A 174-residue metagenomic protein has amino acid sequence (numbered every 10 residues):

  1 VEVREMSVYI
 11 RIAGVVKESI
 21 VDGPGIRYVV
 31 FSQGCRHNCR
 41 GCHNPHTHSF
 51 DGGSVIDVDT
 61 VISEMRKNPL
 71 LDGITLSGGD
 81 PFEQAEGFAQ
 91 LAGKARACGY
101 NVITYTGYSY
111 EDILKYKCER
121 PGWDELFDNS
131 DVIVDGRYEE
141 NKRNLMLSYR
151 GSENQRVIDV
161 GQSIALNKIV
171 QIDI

Functional and structural regions predicted by a protein language model:
E2-F31, R40, N44-F50, I169-I174: N-terminal [4Fe-4S]-dependent radical SAM core
I10-A13, I26, N44-L126: Conserved Radical SAM active-site core
H37: Glycine-centered loop/turn positions within well-structured domains that cap or flank conserved ligand/cofactor-binding
P81, Y138-E140: Short glycine-rich anion-binding loops that position phosphate/pyrophosphate groups of nucleotides and phosphorylated
Q84-C98, R143-I174: P-loop/Walker A phosphate-binding loop and immediately adjacent motor/lid segment at beta-alpha junctions
E125-D128, G151: Short, conserved loop/helix-junction motifs that constitute active-site signature segments in enzyme catalytic cores
S130-V132: Well-ordered beta-strand positions
